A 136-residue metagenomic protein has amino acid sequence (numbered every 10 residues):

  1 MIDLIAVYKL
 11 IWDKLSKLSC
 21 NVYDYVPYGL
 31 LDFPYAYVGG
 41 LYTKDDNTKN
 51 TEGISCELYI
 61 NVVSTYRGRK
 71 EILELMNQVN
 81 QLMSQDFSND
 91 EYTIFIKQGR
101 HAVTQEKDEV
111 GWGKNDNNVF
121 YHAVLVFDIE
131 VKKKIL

Functional and structural regions predicted by a protein language model:
M1-V26, Y42-L136: Charged, amphipathic alpha-helical segments and their flanking helix caps
P27-L31: A short beta-turn/loop motif at secondary-structure boundaries
D32-Y42: A short, hydrophobic beta-strand-centered structural micro-motif
